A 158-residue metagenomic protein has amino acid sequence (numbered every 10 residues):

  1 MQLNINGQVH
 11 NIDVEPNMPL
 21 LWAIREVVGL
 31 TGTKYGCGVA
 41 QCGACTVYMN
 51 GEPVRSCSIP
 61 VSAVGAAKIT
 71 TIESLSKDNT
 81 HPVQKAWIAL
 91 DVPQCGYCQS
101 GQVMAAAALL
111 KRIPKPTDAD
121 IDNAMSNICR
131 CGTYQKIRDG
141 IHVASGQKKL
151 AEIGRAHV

Functional and structural regions predicted by a protein language model:
M1-R155: Signature of N-terminal electron-transfer/Fe-S-associated modules in redox systems
